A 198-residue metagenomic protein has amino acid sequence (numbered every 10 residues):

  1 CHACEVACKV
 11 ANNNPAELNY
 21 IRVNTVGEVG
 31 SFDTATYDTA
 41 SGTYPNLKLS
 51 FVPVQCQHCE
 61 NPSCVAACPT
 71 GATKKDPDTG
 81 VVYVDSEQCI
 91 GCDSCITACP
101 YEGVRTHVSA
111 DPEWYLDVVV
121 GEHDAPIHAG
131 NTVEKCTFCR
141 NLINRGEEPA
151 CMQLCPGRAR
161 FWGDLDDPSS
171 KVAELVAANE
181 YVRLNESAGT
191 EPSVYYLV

Functional and structural regions predicted by a protein language model:
C1-V198: Non-ligating segments of multi-cofactor redox enzymes
